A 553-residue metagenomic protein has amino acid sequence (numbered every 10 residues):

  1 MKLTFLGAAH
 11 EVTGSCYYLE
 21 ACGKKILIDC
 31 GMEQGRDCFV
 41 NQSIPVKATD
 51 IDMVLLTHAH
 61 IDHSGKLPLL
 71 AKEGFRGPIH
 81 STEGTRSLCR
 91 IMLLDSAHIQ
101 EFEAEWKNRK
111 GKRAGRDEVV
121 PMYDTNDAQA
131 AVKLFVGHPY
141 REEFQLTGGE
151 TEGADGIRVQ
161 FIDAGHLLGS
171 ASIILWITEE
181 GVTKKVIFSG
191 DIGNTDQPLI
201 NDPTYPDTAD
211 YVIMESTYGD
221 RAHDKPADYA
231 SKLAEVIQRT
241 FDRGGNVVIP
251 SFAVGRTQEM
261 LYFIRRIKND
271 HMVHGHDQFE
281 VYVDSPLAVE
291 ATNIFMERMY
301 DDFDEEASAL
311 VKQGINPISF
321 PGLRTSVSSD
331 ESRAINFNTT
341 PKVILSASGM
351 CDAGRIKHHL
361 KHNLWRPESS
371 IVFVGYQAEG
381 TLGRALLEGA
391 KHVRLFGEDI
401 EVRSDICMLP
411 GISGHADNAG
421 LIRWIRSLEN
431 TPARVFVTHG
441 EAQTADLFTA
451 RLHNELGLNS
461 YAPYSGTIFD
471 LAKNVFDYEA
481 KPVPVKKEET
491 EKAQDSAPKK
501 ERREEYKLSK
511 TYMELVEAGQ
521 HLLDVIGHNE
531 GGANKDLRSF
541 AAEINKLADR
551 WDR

Functional and structural regions predicted by a protein language model:
M1-L55, H60, S64, A71-E259 (+1 more regions): His/Asp/Glu-rich metal-coordinating catalytic cores of metallo-dependent phosphodiesterases/hydrolases acting on
D52, D210, K342, S369 (+1 more regions): Conserved acidic residues
E150-F161, I294-D302, I422, A472-P484: Short, surface-exposed amphipathic charged segments that create phosphate/polyanion-binding patches used for binding
P198-I213, M299-A307, Q377-R403: Short, compositionally biased "basic patch" segments
V236-T381, R394, E429, T444 (+3 more regions): Hard-cation-handling environments
R366, E441-E488: C-terminal, active-site-flanking charged/polar segments
R394-I425: Generic long, charged, amphipathic alpha-helical segments
G466-D536: Charged, amphipathic alpha-helical linkers/stalks
